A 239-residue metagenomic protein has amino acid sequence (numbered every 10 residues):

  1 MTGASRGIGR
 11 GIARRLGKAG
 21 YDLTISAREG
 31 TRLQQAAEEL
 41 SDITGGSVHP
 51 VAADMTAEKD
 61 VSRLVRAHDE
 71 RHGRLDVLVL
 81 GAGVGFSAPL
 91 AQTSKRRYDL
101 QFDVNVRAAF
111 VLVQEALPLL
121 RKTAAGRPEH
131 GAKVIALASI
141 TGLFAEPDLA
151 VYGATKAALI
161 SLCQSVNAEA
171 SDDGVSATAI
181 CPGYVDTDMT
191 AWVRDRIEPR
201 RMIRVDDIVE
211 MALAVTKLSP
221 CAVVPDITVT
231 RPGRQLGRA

Functional and structural regions predicted by a protein language model:
S5-G7: Conserved glycine-rich cofactor-binding loop
A19-A36: Conserved glycine-rich Rossmann-like NAD(P)H-binding loop of the short-chain dehydrogenase/reductase
P89-L90, S94-D99: Substrate-binding pocket helix/loop in short-chain dehydrogenase/reductase
A91, F144-A150, R201: Active-site loop immediately N-terminal to the catalytic Tyr-X3-Lys motif of short-chain dehydrogenase/reductase
V113, T155: Active-site helix of classical SDR
S139: Residue(s) in the substrate-gating loop at a strand-loop-helix junction that position the organic substrate next
D172, A179-I180, T187, D195-G237: C-terminal helical subdomain
